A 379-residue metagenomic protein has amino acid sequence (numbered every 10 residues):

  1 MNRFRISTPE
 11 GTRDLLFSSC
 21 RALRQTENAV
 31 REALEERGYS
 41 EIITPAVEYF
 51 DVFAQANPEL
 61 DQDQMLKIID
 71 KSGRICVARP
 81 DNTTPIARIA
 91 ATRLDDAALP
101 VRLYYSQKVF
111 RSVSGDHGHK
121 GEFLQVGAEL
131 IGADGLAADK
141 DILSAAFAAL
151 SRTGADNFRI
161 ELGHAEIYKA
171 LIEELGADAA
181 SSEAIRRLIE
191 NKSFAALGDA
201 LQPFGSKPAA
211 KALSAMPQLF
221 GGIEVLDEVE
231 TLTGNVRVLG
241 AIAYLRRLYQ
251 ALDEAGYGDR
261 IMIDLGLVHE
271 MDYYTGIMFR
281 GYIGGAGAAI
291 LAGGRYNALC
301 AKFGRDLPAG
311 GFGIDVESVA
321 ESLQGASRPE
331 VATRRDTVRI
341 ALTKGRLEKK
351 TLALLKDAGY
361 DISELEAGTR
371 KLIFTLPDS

Functional and structural regions predicted by a protein language model:
M1-T84, K140: TRNA-binding/sensing appendages of the translation machinery
I6-L16, D227-L232, T333-R339: Generic N-terminal amphipathic, Lys/Arg-enriched alpha-helix
S19-R37, E48-Y49, T83-D96, R102-A155 (+1 more regions): Positively charged, Gly/Ser-enriched RNA/tRNA-binding surfaces
A46-Q62, G163-E174, L267-T275: Beta-rich nucleic-acid/ligand-interaction surfaces
E48-D51, R186-I189, E366-I373: Short linear loop/turn motifs
Q64-D70, A177-D199, Y257, I283: Acidic, His- and aromatic-enriched active-site or binding-groove loops in soluble protein domains that engage sugars
N157-Y168, I185, M262-G266: Short, surface-exposed recognition loops or helix-turn segments adjacent to catalytic cores
V331-S379: Domain-level signature for soluble enzymes in the chorismate/prephenate branch of the shikimate pathway
